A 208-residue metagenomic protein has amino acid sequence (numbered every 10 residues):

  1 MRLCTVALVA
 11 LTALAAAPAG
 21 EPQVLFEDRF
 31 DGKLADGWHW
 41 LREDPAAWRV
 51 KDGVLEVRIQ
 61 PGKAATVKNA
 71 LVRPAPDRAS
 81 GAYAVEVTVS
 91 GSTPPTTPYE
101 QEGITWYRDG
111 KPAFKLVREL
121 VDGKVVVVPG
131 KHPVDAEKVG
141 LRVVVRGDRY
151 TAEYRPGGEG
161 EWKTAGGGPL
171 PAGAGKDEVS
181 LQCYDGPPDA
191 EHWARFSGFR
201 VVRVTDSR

Functional and structural regions predicted by a protein language model:
M1, L14-A16, R155: Intrinsic structural disorder
M1-A7: Sec-dependent signal peptide recognition, specifically the positively charged N-region followed immediately by
A7-Q23: Bacterial Sec-dependent signal peptides at the C-terminal "C-region" and cleavage site
P18-R208: Extracellular glycan-recognition regions
